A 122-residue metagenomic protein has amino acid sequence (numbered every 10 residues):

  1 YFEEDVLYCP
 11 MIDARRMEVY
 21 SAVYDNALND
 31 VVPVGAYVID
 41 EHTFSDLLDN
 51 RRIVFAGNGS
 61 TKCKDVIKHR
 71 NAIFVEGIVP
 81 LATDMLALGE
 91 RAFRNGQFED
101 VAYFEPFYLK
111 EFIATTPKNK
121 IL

Functional and structural regions predicted by a protein language model:
Y1-P80, Y108, I113-A114: Surface "functional belts" at beta-alpha junctions
V75-L122: Acyltransferase
